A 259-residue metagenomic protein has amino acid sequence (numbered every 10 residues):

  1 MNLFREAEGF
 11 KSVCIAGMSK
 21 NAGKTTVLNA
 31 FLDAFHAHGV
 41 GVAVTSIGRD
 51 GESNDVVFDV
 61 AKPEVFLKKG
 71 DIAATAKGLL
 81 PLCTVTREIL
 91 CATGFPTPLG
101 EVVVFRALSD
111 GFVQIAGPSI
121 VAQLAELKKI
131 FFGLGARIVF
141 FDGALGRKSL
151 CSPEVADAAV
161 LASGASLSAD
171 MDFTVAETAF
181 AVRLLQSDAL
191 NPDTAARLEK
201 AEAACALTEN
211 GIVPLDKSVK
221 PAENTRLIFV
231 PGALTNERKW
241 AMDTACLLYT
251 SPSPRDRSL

Functional and structural regions predicted by a protein language model:
F4-H36, V44: Walker A (P-loop) phosphate-binding motif
M18, I47-D50, A144-G146, G164: Short, ordered loop/turn segments at secondary-structure junctions
K20, L145, D256-L259: Short, glycine/acidic-enriched loop or turn micro-motifs at the edges of active sites
D33-F105: N-terminal phosphate/diphosphate-binding loop that engages ATP/GTP or pyrophosphate donors across diverse enzyme folds
G100-L207: Phosphate/Mg2+-binding loops and adjacent switch elements in nucleotide/diphosphate-handling enzyme cores
A203-L248: A contiguous, surface-oriented mixed alpha/beta subdomain in the mid-to-C-terminal portion of proteins that forms
Y249-D256: Conserved small/polar residues in nucleotide/adenosyl-binding loops
